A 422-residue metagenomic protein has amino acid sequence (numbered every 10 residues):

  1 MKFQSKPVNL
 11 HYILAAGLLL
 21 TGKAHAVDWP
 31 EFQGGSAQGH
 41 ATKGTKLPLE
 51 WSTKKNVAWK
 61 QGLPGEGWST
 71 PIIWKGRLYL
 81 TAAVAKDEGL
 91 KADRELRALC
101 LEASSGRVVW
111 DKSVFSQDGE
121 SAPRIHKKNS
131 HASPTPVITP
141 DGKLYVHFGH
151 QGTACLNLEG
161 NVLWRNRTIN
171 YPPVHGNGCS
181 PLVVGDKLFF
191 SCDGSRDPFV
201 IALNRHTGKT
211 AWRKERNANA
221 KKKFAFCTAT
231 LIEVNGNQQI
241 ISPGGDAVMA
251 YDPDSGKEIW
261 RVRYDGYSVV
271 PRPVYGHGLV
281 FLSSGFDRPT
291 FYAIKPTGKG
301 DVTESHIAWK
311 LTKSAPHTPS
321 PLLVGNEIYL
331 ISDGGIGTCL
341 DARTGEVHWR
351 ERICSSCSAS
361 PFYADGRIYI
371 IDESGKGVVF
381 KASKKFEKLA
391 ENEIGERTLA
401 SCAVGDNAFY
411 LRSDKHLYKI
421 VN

Functional and structural regions predicted by a protein language model:
M1-I13: Bacterial N-terminal signal peptides that target proteins for export
S5-K6, G17-L19, V27: A general, composition-driven signal for non-globular sequence regions
H11-T21: Bacterial N-terminal signal peptides
A24-N422: Noncatalytic, solvent-exposed loop/strand surfaces of beta-propeller-type extracellular/periplasmic domains
